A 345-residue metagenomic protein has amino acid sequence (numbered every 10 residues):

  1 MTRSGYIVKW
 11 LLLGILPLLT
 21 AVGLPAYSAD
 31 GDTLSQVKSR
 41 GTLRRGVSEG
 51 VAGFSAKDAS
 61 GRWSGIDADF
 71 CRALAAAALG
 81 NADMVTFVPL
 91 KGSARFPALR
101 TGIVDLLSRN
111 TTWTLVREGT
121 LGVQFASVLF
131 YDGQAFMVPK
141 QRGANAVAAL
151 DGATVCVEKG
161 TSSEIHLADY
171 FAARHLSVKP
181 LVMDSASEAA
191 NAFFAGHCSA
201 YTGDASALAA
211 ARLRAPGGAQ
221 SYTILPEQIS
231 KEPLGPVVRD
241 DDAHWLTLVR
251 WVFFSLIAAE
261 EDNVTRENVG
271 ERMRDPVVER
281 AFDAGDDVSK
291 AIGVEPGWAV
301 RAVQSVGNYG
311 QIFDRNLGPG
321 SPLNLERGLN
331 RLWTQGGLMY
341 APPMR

Functional and structural regions predicted by a protein language model:
T2-L12: Bacterial N-terminal signal peptides that target proteins for export
W10-A21: Bacterial N-terminal signal peptides
A29-N110, I292-V294, Y309, L332 (+1 more regions): Extracytoplasmic small-molecule ligand-binding "clamshell" domains of the periplasmic binding protein/Venus flytrap
T33, F70-C71, A94-L99, A186-A192 (+2 more regions): Short, hydrophobic alpha-helical packing/hinge segments within bilobed ligand-binding/sensory domains
R44-G53, W63-A78, T112, D132-E188: Bilobed "Venus flytrap"/periplasmic-binding protein-like clamshell domains and structurally analogous long
D69-A78, K140-A144, A148, A153-T154 (+4 more regions): Extended ligand-binding regions for polar small-molecule ligands
R72, A76, G80, M84-A149 (+2 more regions): Acidic, polar ligand-binding/catalytic clefts
G285-R345: C-terminal functional modules
